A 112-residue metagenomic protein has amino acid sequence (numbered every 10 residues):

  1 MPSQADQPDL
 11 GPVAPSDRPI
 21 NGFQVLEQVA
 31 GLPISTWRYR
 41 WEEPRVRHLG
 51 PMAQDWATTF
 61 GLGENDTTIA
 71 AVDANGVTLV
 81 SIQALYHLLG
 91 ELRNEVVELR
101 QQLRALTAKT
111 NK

Functional and structural regions predicted by a protein language model:
M1-S3, L10-G22, G63-K112: C-terminal intramolecular chaperone/auto-processing assembly modules
P8-P19, S35-R47: Active-site-adjacent substrate-recognition loops and nearby beta-strands within hydrolase catalytic domains
P19-G31: Periplasmic N-terminal gating module of Gram-negative TonB-dependent outer-membrane receptors
Q28-L32, T59, L85-L88: Structured segments of extracytoplasmic/periplasmic soluble domains in secreted or envelope-associated proteins
H48-L49, T67: Parallel beta-helix/beta-solenoid repeats that form elongated, surface-exposed shafts/blades used for receptor binding
L49-G50, N75: Residues that recognize and position ribonucleotide moieties
W56: Active-site-adjacent helical/loop segments in soluble small-molecule enzymes
